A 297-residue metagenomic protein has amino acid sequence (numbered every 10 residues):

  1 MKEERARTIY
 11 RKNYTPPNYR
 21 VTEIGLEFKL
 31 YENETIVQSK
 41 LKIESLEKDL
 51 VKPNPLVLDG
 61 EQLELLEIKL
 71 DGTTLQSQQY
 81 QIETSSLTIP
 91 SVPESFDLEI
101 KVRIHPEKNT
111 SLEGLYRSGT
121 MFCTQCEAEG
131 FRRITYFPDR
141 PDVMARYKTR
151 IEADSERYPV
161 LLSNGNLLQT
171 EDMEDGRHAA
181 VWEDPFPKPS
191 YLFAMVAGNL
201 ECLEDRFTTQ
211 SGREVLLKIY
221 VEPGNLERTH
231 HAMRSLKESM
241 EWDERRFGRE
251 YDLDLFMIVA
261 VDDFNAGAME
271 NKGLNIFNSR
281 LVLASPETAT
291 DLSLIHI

Functional and structural regions predicted by a protein language model:
M1-I36, K48, Y116-M121, Q125 (+3 more regions): N-terminal, polar/Ser/Thr-rich
L26-F28, S86-S91, I134-P138, L168-T170: Beta-strand-rich interaction surfaces with strong enrichment in secreted/lumenal proteins
K29, K42-L46, P90, K101-H105 (+3 more regions): Solvent-exposed residues in well-ordered beta-strands and their adjoining turns, especially edge/terminal strands
T35-I43: Short, well-ordered beta-strand segments enriched in hydrophobic/aromatic residues
L46-L56, G60-S118, D139, E174-G176 (+1 more regions): A surface-exposed beta-strand-loop module
C126-E129, P138-L294: Hydrophobic helix-coil surface modules that form long, contiguous segments used for peptide/substrate interaction
